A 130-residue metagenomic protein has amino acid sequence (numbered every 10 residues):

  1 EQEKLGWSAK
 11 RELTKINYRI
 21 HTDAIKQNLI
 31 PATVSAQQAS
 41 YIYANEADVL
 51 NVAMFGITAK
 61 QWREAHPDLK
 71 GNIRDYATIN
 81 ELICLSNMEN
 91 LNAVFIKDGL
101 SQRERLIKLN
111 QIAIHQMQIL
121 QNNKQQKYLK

Functional and structural regions predicted by a protein language model:
E1-K130: Positively charged, phosphate-engaging catalytic surfaces used for nucleic-acid and nucleotide handling
